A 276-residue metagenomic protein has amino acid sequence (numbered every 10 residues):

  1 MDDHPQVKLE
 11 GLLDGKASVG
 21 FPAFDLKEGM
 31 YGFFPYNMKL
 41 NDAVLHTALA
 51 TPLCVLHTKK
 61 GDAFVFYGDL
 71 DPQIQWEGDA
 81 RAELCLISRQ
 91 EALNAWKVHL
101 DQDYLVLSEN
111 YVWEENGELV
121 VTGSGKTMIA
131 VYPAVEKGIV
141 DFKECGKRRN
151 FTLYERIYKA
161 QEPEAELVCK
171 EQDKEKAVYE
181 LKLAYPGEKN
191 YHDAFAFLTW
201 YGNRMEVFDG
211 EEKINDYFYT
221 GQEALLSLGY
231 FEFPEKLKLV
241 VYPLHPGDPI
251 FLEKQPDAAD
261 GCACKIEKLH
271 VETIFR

Functional and structural regions predicted by a protein language model:
M1-R276: Non-catalytic C-terminal accessory domains or segments of carbohydrate-active enzymes
